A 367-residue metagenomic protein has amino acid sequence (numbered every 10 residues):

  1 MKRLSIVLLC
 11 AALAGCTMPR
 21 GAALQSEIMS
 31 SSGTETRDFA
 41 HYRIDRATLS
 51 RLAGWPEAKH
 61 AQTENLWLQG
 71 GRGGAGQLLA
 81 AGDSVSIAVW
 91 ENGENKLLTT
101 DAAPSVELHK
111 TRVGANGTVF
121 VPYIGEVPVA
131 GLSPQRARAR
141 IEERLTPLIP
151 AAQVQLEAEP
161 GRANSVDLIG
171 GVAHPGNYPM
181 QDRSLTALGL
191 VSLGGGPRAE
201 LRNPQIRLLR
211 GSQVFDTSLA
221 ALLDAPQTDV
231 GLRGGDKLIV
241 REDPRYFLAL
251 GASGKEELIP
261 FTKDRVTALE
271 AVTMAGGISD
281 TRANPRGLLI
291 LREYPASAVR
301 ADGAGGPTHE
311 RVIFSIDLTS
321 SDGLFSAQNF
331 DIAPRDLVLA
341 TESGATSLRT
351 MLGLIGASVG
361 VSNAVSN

Functional and structural regions predicted by a protein language model:
A11-G15: C-terminal motif of bacterial Sec signal peptides marking the signal peptidase cleavage site
C16-E142, D216-S218, L222, A298 (+3 more regions): N-terminal, post-cleavage mature segments of outer-membrane and organellar outer-membrane proteins involved
T17, L258, T262-N367: C-terminal soluble interaction/assembly domains
D83-E91, N116, S133-I149, L168 (+4 more regions): Amphipathic, non-transmembrane alpha-helical segments in extracytoplasmic/periplasmic proteins
N92-V106, G131, R245-G251, A345-G356: Short, Lys/Arg- and Gly-enriched loop/turn segments at beta-strand edges
G114-Y123, G161-P175, E242-L258: Eukaryote-biased recognition of intrinsically disordered, low-complexity regulatory segments
Y123, V127-L132, P175-T186, E257-T267: Short, contiguous acidic and Ser/Thr-rich linear segments
